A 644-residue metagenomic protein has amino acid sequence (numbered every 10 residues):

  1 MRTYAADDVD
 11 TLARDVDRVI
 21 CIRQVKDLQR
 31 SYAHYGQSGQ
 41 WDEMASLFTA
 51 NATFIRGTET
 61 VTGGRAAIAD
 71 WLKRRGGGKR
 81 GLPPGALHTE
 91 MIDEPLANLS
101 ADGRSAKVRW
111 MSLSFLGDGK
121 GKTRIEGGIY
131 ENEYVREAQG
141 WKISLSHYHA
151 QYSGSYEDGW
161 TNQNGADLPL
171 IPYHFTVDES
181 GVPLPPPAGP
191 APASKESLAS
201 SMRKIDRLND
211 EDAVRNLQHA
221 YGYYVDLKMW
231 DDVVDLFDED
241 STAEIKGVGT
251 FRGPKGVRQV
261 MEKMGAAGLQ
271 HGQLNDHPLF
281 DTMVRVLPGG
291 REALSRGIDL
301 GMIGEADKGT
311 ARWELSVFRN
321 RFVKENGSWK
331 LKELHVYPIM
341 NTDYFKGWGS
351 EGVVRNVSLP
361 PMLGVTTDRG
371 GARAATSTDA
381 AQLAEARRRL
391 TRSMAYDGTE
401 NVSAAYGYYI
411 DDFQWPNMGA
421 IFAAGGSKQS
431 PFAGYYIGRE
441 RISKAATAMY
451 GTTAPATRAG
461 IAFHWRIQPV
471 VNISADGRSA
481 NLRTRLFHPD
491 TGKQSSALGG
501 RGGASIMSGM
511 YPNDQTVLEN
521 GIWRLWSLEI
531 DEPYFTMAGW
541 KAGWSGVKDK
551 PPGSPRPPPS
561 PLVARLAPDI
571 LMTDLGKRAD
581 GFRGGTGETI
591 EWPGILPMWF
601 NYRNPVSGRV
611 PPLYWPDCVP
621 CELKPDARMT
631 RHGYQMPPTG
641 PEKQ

Functional and structural regions predicted by a protein language model:
R2-H34, S38, S46, T176-Y223 (+4 more regions): Short, low-complexity N-terminal intrinsically disordered segments enriched in polar/charged residues
T3, S105-K107, G127-F175, E292-L294 (+4 more regions): Short beta-strand edge/turn micro-motifs at domain boundaries
V25-L28, W41, F48, I68 (+9 more regions): Fold-core signature of tandem repeat domains
W41-S112, W230-G301, W415-G492: A solvent-exposed, acidic/Ser-Thr-rich amphipathic alpha-helical stretch
E90-I92, I125-Y130, H277-L279, W313-F318 (+2 more regions): Short, surface-exposed coil-to-beta transition loops
S112-L116, R136, D299-I303, F322 (+2 more regions): Beta-strand elements of well-folded, non-transmembrane domains
S114-I125, S153, G301-R312, N341 (+2 more regions): Short, cysteine-centered beta-strand-loop-beta hairpins and adjacent loop/turn segments enriched in charged/polar
A150-S153, D158-E196, I339-T342, K346-A381 (+1 more regions): A hydrophobic membrane-anchoring alpha-helix module
